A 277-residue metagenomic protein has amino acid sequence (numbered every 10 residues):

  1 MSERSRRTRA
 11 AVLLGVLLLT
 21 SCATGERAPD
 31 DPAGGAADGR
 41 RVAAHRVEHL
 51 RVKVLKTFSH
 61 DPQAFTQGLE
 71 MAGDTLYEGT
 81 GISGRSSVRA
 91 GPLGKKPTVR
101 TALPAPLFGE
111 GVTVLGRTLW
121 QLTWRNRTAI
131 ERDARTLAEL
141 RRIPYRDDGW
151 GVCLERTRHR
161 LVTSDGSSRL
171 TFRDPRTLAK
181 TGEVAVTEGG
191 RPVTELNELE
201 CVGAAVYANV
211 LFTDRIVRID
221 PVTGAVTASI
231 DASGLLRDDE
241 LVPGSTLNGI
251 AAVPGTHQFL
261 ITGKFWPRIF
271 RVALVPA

Functional and structural regions predicted by a protein language model:
L19-S21: C-terminal motif of bacterial Sec signal peptides marking the signal peptidase cleavage site
A23-E26: Bacterial signal peptide processing site
R41-P62, L93-P97: A short helix->beta-strand "capping" segment at the edge of beta-propeller domains
L55-S87, T101-T113, W150, G263-F265: Beta-strand-rich domains and repeat architectures in extracellular enzymes and scaffolds, especially beta-propellers
T57-P62, T101-A105, R141-D147, V184-R191 (+2 more regions): Surface loop/turn motifs at the tips and blade-to-blade linkers of beta-strand repeat domains
T66, L196-E198, V242-A251: Signature of short aromatic-glycine-proline-rich micro-motifs recurring in repeat-based ectodomains
L76-S83, L119-N126, L161-S167, A208-F212 (+1 more regions): Conserved beta-strand positions in repeat-built beta-propeller and related beta-rich domains
G91-K96, D133-L137, P175-L178, D220-G224 (+1 more regions): Short loop/turn segments that connect beta-strands within beta-propeller blades
